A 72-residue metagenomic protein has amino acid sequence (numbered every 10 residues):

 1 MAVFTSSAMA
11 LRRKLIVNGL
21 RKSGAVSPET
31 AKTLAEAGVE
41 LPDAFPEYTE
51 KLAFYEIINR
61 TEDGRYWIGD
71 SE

Functional and structural regions predicted by a protein language model:
M1-F45: Short amphipathic alpha-helical interface segments
A10, R60-E72: Short, cationic-aromatic polyanion-contact patches
G38, P42, E56-I57, S71: Charge-rich, low-complexity amphipathic helices in intrinsically disordered tails/linkers adjacent to domains
P46-Y55: Basic amphipathic alpha-helical segments that dock to polyanions
